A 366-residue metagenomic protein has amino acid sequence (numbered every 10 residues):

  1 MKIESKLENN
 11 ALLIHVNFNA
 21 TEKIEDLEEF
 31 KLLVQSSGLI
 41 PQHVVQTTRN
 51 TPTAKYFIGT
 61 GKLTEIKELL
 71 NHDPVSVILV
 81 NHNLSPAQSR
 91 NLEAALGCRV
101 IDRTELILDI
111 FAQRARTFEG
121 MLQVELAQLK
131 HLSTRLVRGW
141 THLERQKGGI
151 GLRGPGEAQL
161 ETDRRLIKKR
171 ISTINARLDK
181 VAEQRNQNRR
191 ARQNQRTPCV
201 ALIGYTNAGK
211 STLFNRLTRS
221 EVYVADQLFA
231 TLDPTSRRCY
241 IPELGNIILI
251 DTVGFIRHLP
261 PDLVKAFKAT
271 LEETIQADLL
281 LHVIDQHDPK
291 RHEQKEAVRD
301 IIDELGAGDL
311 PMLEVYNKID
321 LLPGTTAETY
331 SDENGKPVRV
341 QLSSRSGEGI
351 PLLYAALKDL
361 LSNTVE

Functional and structural regions predicted by a protein language model:
M1-D109: N-terminal accessory targeting/assembly segments
K6-E8, R145-P261, T274-I275: Conserved G1/Walker A P-loop phosphate-binding module
I14-V16, I203, V315: Short hydrophobic segments within beta-strands
F18-E22, P52-Y56, R114-E119, Q159 (+4 more regions): Flexible beta-alpha connector loops of hexameric P-loop NTPases
L27-L33, K67-H72, L84-C98, L244-G245 (+1 more regions): Conserved C-terminal guanine-recognition region of P-loop GTPase G domains, centered on the G4
F30, I78, L129, I167 (+7 more regions): Residue-level signature of catalytic and energy-coupling elements of molecular machines, predominantly ATP/GTP-dependent
G97-G148, L310-L313, D320-E366: Canonical P-loop GTPase G-domain recognition
Q123-L126, K130-S133, V137-W140, E161 (+4 more regions): Alpha-helical coiled-coil heptad-repeat register
